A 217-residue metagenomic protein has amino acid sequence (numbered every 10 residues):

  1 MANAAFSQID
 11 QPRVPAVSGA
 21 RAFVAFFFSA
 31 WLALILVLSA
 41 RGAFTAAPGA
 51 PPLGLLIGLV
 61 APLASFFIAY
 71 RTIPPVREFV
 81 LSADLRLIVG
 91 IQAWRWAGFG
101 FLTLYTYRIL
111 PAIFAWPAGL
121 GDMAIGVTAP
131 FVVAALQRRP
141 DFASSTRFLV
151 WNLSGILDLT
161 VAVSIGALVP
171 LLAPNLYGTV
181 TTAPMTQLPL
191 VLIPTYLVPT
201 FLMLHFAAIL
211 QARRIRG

Functional and structural regions predicted by a protein language model:
M1, G58-R71, A124-V133, L192-L210: Hydrophobic cores of alpha-helical transmembrane segments in multi-pass inner/ER membrane proteins, independent
A2-S7, Y70-E78, A207-G217: Membrane-interface capping segments at transmembrane-helix boundaries
Q11-F28, R214: N-terminal membrane topogenic signal
F26-A43: Alpha-helical transmembrane segments of multi-pass membrane proteins
A46-L110: A glycine-rich, hydrophobic loop/mini-helix early in the fold
I91-F148: Membrane-proximal helix-loop-helix units in multi-pass membrane proteins
R147-I165: Hydrophobic alpha-helical membrane-insertion segments
L172-L192: Short, membrane-exposed interhelical loops at transmembrane-helix boundaries
